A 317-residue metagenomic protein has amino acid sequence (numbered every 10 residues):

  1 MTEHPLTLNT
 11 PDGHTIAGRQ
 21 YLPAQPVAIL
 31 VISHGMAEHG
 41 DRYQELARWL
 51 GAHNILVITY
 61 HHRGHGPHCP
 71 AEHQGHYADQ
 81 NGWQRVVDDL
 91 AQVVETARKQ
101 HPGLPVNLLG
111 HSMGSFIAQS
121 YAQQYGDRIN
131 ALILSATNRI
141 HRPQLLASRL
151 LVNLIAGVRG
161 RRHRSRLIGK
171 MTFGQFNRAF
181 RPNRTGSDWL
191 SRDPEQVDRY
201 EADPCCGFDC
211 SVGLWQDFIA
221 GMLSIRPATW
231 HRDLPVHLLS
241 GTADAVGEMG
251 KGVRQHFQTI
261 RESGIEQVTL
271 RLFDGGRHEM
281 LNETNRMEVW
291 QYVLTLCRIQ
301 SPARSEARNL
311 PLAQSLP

Functional and structural regions predicted by a protein language model:
M1-L22: N-terminal cap/lid segment of alpha/beta-hydrolase-fold proteins
V27, H34-E38, S112, T242-A243: Active-site glycine-rich loops that stabilize anionic/oxyanionic intermediates across multiple enzyme folds
E45-H73: Conserved alpha/beta-hydrolase
A78-R98: Alpha/beta-hydrolase active-site loop
H101-S112: Alpha/beta-hydrolase fold nucleophile elbow
A118-C205: Alpha/beta-hydrolase-fold enzymes
L238-S240: Short beta-strand/loop motif that positions the catalytic acidic residue of the alpha/beta-hydrolase fold
S263-P317: Catalytic active-site module of serine/aspartate enzymes centered on a nucleophile-bearing elbow/loop
